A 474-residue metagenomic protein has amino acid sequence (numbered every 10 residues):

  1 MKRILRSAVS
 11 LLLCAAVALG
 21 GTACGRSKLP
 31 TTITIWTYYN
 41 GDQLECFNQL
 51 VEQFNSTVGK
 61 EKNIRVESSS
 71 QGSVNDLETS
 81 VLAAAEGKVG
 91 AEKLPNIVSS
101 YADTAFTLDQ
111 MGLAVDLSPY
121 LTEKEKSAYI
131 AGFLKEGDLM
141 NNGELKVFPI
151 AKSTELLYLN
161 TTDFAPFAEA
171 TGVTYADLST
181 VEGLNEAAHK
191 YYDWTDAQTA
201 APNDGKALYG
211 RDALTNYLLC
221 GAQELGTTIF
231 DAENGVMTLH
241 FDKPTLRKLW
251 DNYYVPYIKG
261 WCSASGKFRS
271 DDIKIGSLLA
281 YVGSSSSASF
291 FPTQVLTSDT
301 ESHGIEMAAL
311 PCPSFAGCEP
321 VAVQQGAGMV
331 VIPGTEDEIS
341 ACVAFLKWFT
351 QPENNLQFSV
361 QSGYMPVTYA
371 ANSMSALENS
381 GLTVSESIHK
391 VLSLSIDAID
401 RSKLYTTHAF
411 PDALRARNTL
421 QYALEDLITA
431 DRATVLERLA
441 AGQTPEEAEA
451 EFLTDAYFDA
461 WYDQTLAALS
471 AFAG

Functional and structural regions predicted by a protein language model:
G41-R65, F106: Short, polar/charged alpha-helical segment
G59-G132, F167, L279-A280, S298-E301: Extracytoplasmic "Venus flytrap"/periplasmic binding protein-like
E86, I258-K259, S298-A371, K403: Extracytoplasmic/periplasmic substrate-recognition and gating elements
S100-L156, A201, G221-A222, G304-P313: Hinge/lid segment of periplasmic solute-binding proteins
S118-Y129, V173-S179, P202, L208 (+3 more regions): Short, solvent-exposed loop/beta-turn-alpha elements that line the ligand-binding surface or hinge of extracytoplasmic
M140-E155, E182-T238: Extracytoplasmic/periplasmic solute-binding protein
N185-Y192, A232-G266, C312: Glycine-centered hinge/linker elements that transmit conformational signals in sensory and ligand-binding systems
I396-G474: Conserved C-terminal helix/tail region of periplasmic/extracytoplasmic solute-binding proteins
